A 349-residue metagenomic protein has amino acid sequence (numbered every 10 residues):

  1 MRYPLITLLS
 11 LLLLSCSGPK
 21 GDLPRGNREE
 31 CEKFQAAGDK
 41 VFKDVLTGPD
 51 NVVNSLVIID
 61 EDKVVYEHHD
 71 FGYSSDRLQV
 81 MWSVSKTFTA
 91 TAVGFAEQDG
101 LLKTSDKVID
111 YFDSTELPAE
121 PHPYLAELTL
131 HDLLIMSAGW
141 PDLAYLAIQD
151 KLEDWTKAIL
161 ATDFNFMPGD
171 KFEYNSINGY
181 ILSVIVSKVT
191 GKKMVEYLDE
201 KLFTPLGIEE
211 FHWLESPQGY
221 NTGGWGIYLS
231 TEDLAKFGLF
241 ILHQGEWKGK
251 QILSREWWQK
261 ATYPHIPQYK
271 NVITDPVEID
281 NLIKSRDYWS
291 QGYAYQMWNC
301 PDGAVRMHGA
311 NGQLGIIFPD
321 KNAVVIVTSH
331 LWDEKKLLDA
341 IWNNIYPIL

Functional and structural regions predicted by a protein language model:
R2-L8: Sec-dependent signal peptide recognition, specifically the positively charged N-region followed immediately by
L14-S15: C-terminal motif of bacterial Sec signal peptides marking the signal peptidase cleavage site
K43-Y73, I316, N322-I326: A short, well-structured edge-of-sheet supersecondary motif
D62, Q79-S105, L133, L182-V186 (+1 more regions): Active-site SXXK
F95-K103, S187-E196, F203-F211, T231-E256 (+1 more regions): Bacterial peptidoglycan biogenesis and beta-lactam-recognition machinery
D99-A138, A161, T190-W225, L229: Active-site helix/loop module of the DD-peptidase/beta-lactamase fold, centered on the serine-lysine SxxK catalytic
I181-I185, W225-E246, Q313-S329: Active-site-proximal alpha-helical segments within enzyme catalytic domains
I208-E210, Y263-V324: Active-site Gly/Thr loop motif
